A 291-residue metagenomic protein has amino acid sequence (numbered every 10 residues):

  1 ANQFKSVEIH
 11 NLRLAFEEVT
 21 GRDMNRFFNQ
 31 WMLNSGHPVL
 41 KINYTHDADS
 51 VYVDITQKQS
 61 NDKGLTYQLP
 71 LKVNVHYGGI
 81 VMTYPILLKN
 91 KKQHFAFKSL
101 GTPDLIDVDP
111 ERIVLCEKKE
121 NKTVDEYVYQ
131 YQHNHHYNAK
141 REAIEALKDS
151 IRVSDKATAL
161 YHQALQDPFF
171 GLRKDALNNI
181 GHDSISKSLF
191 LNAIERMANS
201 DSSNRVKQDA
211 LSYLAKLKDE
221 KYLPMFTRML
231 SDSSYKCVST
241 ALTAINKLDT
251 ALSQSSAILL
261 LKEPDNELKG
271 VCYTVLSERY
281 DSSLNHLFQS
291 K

Functional and structural regions predicted by a protein language model:
A1-V53: Amphipathic alpha-helical substructures
P38-L105: Long, His/Glu/Asp-enriched segments that create or flank divalent metal/ion-associated functional microenvironments
G101-L115: Short, aromatic- and glycine-rich surface loops/edge beta-strands on solvent-exposed regions
R112-C116, N138-R152, Q163, R173-S186 (+6 more regions): Structural detector for internal amphipathic alpha-helices that build alpha-solenoid repeat scaffolds
L115-N138, E142: Glycine/proline-rich low-complexity spacer/linker segments in large multi-domain proteins
E120-Q130, V153-L165, I185-N199, D219-S231 (+2 more regions): Amphipathic alpha-helical scaffolding segments comprising HEAT/armadillo-like alpha-solenoid repeats
H135-H136, P168-F169, S202-S203, S233-S234 (+1 more regions): Short inter-helical turns and helix N-cap capping residues of alpha-solenoid HEAT/ARM repeat scaffolds
